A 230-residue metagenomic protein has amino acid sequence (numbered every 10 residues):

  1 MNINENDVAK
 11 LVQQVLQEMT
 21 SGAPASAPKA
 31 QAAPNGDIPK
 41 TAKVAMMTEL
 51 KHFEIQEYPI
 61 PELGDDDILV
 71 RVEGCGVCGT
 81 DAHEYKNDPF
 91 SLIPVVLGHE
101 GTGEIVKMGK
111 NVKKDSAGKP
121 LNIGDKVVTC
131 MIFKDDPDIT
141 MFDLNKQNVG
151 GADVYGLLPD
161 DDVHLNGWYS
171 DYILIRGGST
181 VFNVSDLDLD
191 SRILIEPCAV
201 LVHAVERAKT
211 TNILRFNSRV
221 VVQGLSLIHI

Functional and structural regions predicted by a protein language model:
M1-N6: Intrinsically disordered, low-complexity regulatory segments in eukaryotic proteins
K10-T102, D171: Short N-terminal strand-loop motif that marks the start of NAD(P)H/FAD-dependent oxidoreductase cofactor-binding domains
V44, R219-V220: Conserved hydrophobic helix-helix packing surfaces used for dimerization/oligomerization
L50, V106-V112, G177-S179: Short loop segments at secondary-structure junctions
P59-C75, D88-M141, S185-L187: Glycine-rich beta-strand-centered segment in the early N-terminal region that forms part of a ligand/cofactor-binding
D115, F133-R219: NAD(P)H dinucleotide-binding glycine-rich loop of Rossmann-like/cofactor-binding domains, especially the beta1-alpha1
Q223-S226: Glycine-rich Rossmann-fold phosphate-binding loop(s) that bind the pyrophosphate of adenine dinucleotide cofactors
I228-I230: Conserved small/polar residues in nucleotide/adenosyl-binding loops
